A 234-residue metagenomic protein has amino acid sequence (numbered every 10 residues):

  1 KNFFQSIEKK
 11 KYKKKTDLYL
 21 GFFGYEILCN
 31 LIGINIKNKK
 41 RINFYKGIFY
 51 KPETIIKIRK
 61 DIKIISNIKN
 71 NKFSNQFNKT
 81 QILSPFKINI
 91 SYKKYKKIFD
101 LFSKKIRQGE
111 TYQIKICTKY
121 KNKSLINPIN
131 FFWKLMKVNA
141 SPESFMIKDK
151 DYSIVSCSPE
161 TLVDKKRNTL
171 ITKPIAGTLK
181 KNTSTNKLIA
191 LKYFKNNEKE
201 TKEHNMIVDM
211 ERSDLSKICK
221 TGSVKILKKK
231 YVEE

Functional and structural regions predicted by a protein language model:
K1-E234: Extended alpha-helical targeting/anchoring segments, especially N-terminal organellar/secretory targeting helices
